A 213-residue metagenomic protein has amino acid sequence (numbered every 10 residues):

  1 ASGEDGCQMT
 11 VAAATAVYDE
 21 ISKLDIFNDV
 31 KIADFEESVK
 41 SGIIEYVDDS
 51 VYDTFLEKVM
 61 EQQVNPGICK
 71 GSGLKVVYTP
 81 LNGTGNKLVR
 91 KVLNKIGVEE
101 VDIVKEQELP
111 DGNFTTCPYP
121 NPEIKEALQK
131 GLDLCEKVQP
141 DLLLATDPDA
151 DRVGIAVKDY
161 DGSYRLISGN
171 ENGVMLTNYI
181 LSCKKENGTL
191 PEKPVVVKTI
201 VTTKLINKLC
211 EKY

Functional and structural regions predicted by a protein language model:
A1, G131-G162, L209: Glycine-rich phosphate-binding loop
A1-K130, L134: Gly/Ser/Thr-enriched, mixed-charge loops and adjacent short helices that form phosphate/oxyanion-binding elements
D19-V47, D159-Y213: Proline/glycine-rich low-complexity loops and linkers
D29-A33, I103-E108, A145-R152, G188 (+1 more regions): Core alpha/beta catalytic barrel or barrel-like domain that forms the active/cofactor pocket in diverse metabolic
G67-G71, L134-V138, D147, N187-P191: Solvent-exposed alpha-helices and their adjacent loops that cap or buttress functional pockets in soluble metabolic
Y78, I103-K105, L144-T146, L166-G169 (+1 more regions): General beta-strand structural signal in soluble alpha/beta enzymes
T84-N86, P110-N113, A150-G154, G162 (+1 more regions): Flexible loop/turn segments at secondary-structure boundaries
